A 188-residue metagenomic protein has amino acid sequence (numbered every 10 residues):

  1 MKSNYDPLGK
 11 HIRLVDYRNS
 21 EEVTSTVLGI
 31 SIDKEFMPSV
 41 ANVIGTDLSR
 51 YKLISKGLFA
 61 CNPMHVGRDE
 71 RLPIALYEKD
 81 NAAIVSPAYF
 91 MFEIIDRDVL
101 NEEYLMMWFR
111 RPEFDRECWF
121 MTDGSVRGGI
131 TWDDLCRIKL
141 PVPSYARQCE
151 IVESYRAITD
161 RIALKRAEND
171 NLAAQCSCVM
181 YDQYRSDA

Functional and structural regions predicted by a protein language model:
M1-N19, R137, P141-A188: Non-catalytic DNA-recognition/assembly elements of restriction-modification systems
N4-N62: Sequence-specific dsDNA recognition surfaces
K10-R13, N62, F90, M106-R110 (+3 more regions): Generic alpha-helical structural context detector
T24, V40, I44, E70-L72 (+5 more regions): Glycine-rich, flexible loop/turn motifs
F36-M37, I84-V85, N101, D134 (+1 more regions): N-terminal alpha-helical segment
K56, A60-R110: A short beta-sheet element
A82-A88, D123-V152: A short glycine-rich beta-alpha junction/loop motif
E103-D133: Short, positively charged
